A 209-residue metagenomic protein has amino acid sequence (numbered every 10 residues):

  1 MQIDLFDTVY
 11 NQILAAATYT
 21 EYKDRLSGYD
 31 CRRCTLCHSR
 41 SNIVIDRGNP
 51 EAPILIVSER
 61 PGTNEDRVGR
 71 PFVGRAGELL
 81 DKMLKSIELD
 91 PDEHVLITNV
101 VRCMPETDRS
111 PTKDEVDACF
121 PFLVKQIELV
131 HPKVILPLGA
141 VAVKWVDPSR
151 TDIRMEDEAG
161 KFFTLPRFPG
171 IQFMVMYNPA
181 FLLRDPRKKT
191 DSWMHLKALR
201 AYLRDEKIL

Functional and structural regions predicted by a protein language model:
M1-L209: A polyanion-binding, active-site-adjacent surface
